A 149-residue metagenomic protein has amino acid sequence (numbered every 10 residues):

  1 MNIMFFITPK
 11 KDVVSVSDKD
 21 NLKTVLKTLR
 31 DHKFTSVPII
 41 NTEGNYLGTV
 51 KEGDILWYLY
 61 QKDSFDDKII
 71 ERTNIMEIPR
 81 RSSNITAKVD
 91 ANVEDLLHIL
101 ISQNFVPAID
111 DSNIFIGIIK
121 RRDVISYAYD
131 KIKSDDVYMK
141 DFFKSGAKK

Functional and structural regions predicted by a protein language model:
M1-V13, I70-S83: Bateman (tandem CBS) regulatory domains
S15-F34, I40, I85-Q103, I109-D111 (+1 more regions): The conserved cystathionine-beta-synthase
L29-H32, V37-D54, L100, A108-D123: A glycine-centered beta-loop-beta connector
D54-I70, V124-M139: A short, polar/charged loop-to-alpha-helix boundary motif
Y58-Q61, E77-A87: Regulatory sensory and allosteric helical modules in signal-transduction proteins and certain transcription factors
S83-T86, D111-K149: Cytosolic regulatory modules rich in charged/polar residues
